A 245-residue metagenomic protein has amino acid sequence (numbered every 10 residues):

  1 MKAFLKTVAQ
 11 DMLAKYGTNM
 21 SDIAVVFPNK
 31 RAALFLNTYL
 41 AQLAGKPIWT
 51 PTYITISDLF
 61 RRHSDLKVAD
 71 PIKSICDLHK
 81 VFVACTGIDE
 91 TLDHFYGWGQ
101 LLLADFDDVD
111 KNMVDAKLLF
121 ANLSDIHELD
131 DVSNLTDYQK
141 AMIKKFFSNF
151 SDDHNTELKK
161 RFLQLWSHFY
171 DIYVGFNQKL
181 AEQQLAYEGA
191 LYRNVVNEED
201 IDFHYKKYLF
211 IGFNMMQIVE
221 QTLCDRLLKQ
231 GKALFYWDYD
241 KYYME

Functional and structural regions predicted by a protein language model:
M1-M12: N- or domain-start disorder-to-order transition segments that initiate the globular core
M12-G17, N197-I201: Short, flexible, solvent-exposed loop/turn segments with mixed acidic/basic and small polar residues
N19-A32: Conserved RecA-like ASCE P-loop NTPase motor core of nucleic-acid helicases/translocases
M20-D22, F203-K207, Q230-K232: A general structural motif
V26-F27, L209-F210, A233-D238: Structural recognition of the conserved hydrophobic beta-strand(s) that form the central parallel beta-sheet of P-loop
K30-F203, I218, D240: Basic/charged alpha-beta structural segments of nucleotide/phosphate-handling enzymes
H204-M216: Conserved P-loop NTPase "ATPase switch" module shared by AAA+ and STAND
E220-E245: Conserved RecA-like helicase ATPase core segment that couples NTP binding/hydrolysis to strand translocation
